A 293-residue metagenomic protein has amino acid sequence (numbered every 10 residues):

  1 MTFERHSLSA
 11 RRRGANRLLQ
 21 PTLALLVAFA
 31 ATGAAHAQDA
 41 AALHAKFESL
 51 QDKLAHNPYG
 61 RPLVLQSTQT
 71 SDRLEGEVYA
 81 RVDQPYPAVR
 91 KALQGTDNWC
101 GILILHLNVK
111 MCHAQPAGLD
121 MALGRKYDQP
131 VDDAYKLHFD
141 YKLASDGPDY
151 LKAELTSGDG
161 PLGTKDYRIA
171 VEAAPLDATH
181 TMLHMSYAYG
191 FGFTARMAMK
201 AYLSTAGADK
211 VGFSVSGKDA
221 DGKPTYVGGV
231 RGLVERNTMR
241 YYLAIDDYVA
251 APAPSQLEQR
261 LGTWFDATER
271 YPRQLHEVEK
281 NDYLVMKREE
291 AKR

Functional and structural regions predicted by a protein language model:
M1-R17: N-terminal secretory signal peptides that target proteins for export/translocation
Q20-A30: Bacterial N-terminal signal peptides
A31-A35: N-terminal signal peptide c-region/cleavage motif recognized by signal peptidases
A37-V131, G228, M239-R293: Hydrophobic ligand-binding cavity/cleft-lining segments
Q51, Y59-G60, K152-R231: Beta-strand/loop substructures that line and gate deep hydrophobic ligand-binding cavities in soluble
A80, K136-S145, R168-P175: Hydrophobic/aromatic beta-strand elements that line small-molecule binding cavities or substrate pockets in beta-rich
V82, L93-G95, L103-L105, L123-Y127 (+4 more regions): A mature extracytoplasmic/lumenal domain signature
P116-A122, G147-E154: Short, hydrophobic/aromatic-rich segments at coil-to-beta transitions
